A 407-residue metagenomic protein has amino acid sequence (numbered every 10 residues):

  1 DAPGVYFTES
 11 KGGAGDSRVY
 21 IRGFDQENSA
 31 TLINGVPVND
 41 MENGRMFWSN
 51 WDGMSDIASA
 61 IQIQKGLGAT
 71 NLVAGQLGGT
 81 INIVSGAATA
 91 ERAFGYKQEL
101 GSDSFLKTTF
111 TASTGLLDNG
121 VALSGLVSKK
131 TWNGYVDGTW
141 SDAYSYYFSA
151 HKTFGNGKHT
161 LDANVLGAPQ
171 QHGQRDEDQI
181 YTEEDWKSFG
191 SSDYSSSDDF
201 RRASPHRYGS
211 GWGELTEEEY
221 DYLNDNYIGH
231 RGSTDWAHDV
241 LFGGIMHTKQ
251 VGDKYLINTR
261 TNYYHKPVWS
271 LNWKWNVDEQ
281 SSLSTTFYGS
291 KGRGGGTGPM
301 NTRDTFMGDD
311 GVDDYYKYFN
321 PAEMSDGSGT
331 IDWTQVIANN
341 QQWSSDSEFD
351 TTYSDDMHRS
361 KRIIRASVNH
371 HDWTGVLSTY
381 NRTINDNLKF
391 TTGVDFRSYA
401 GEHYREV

Functional and structural regions predicted by a protein language model:
D1, A60-I63, I81-I83, T285: Non-catalytic regulatory/gating segments with a bias toward low-complexity or hydrophobic composition
D1-P37, S59, K65-G66: Extracytoplasmic beta-strand/coil segments of soluble accessory domains associated with Gram-negative outer-membrane
Q26, V38, G101-D103, K130-W132 (+5 more regions): Structural signature of outer-membrane beta-barrel domains
P37-K65, V84-S85: Short acidic/polar hinge/loop motifs at secondary-structure boundaries that mediate gating or recognition
N43-G44, I63-K65, R92-G95, K130-N133 (+4 more regions): Extracytoplasmic loops and strand-loop junctions of Gram-negative outer membrane beta-barrel proteins
A93, L100-T131, V136-D176, T182-H230 (+2 more regions): Transmembrane beta-barrel wall of Gram-negative outer-membrane proteins
N164-V240, S290-F349, H403-V407: A surface-exposed, glycine/aromatic-enriched loop/edge motif typical of exported proteins
Y264-G295, N301, F306-V407: Face-selective signature of the C-terminal outer-membrane beta-barrel domain
